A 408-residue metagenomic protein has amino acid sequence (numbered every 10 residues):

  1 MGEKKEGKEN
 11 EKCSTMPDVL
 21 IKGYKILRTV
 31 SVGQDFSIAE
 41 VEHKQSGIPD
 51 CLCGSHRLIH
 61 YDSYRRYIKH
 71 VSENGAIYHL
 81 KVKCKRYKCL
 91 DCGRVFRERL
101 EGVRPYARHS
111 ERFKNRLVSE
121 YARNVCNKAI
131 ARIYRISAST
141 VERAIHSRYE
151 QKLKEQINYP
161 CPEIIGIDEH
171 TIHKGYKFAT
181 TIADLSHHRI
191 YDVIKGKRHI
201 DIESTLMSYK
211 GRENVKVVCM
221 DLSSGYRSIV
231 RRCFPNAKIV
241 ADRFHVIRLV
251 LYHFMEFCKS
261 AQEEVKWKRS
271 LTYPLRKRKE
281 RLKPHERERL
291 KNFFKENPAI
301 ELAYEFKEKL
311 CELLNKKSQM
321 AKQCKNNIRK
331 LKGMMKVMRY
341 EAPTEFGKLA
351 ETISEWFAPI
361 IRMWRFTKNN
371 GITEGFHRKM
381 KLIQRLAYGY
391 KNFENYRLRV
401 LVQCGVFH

Functional and structural regions predicted by a protein language model:
M1-R94, L100: Short, conserved DNA-binding cores of transcription-related domains
S31, K154-N158, I361: A short acidic-Thr-Gly-centered motif at the start of a beta-strand
A39-V41, D50-C51, C89, L117 (+10 more regions): Mobile genetic element proteins and their domesticated derivatives, centered on retroelements and DNA transposons
C53, I145, K174-Y176, K195 (+3 more regions): Acidic/histidine-rich catalytic cores and adjacent linkers of DNA breakage/strand-transfer/modification proteins
L80-C84, G93-I167, T171, G175-K177: Extended interfacial segments that mediate partner engagement and assembly in macromolecular machines
S137, R148-K152, A237, F257 (+1 more regions): The DNA-recognition helices of helix-turn-helix-type DNA-binding domains
R143-I229, N236: RNase H-like nuclease fold core
V246-W267: Short alpha-helix plus adjacent loop in nuclease-associated cores
